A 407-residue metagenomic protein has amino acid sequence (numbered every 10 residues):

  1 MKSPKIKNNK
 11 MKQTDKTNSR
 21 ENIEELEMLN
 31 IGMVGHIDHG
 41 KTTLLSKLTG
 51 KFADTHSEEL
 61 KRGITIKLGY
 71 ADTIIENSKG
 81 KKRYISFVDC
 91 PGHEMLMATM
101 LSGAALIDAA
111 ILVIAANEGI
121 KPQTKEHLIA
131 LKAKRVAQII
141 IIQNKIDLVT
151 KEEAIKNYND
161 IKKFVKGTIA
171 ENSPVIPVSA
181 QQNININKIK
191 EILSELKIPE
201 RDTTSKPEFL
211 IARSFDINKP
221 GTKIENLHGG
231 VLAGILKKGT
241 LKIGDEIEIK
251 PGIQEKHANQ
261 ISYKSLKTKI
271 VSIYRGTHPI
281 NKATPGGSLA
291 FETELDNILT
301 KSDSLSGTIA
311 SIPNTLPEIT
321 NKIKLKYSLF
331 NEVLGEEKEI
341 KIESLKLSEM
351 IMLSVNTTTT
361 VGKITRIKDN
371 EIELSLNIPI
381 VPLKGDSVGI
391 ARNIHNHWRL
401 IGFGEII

Functional and structural regions predicted by a protein language model:
K2-I6, M11-K16, G385: N-terminal pre-Walker A segment at the start of P-loop NTPase domains
K10-A98, I107: P-loop NTPase switch module centered on the Walker A-proximal segment
E21-E25, V34-H36, E58, G63-I64 (+14 more regions): Replace "in large, NTP-powered and nucleic-acid-processing enzymes" with "in large, NTP-powered factors and other
N30-M33, V149-K151, N297-I407: C-terminal effector modules of nucleic-acid-centric enzymes and ribosome-associated factors
D38, L44, G63, D89 (+8 more regions): Residue-level signature of catalytic and energy-coupling elements of molecular machines, predominantly ATP/GTP-dependent
C90-M95, A105-H127, K134-I155: Conserved Switch II/interswitch segment of TRAFAC-class P-loop GTPases
K163-D303, I309: Conserved catalytic-core segments of large NTP-driven translation/proteostasis enzymes
